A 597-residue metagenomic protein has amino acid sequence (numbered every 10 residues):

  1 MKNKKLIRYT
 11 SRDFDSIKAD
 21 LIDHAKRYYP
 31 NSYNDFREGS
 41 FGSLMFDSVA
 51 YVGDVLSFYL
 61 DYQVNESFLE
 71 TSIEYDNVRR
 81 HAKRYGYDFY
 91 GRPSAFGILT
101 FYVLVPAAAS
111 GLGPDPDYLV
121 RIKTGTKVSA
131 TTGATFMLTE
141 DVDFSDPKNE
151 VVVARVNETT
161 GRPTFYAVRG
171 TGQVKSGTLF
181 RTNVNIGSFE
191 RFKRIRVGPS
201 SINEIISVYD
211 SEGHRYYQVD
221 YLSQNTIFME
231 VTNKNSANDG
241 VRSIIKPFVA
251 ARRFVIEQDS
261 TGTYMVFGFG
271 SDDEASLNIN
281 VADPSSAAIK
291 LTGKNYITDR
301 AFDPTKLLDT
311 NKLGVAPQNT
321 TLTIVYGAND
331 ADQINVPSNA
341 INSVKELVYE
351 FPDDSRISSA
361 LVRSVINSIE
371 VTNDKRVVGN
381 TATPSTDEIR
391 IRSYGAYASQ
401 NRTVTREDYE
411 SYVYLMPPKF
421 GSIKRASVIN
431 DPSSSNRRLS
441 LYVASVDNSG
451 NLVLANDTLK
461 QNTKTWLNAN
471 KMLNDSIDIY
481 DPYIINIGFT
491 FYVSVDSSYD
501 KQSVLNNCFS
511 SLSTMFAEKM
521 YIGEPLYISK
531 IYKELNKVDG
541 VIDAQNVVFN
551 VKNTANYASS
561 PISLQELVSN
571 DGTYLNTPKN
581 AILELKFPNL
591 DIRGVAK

Functional and structural regions predicted by a protein language model:
M1-K597: Signature of Asx- and small-polar-rich beta-strand/turn repeats characteristic of beta-solenoid architectures
